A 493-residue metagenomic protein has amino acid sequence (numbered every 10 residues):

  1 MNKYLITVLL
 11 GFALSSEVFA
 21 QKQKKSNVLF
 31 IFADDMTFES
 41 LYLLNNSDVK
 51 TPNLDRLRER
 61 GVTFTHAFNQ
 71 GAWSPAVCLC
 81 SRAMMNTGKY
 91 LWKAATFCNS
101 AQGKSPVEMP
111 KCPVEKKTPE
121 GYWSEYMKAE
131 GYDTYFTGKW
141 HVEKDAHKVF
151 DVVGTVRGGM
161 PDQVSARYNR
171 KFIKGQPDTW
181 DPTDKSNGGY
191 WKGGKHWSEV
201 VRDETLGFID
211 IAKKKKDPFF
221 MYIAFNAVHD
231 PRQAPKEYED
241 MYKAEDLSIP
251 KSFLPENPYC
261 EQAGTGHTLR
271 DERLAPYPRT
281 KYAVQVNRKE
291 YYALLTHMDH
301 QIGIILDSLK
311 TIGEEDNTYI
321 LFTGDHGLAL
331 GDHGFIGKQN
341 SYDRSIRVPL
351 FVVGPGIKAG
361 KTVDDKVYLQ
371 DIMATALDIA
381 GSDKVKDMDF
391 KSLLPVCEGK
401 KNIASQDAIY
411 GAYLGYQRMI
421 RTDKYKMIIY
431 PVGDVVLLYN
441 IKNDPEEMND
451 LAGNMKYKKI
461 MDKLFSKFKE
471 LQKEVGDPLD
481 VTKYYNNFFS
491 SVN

Functional and structural regions predicted by a protein language model:
N2-L5, A20-P431, V435-V436, P445-S466 (+3 more regions): Formylglycine-dependent sulfatase
T7-S15: Bacterial N-terminal signal peptides
K442: Residues forming the ATP-binding cleft of Hanks-type serine/threonine protein kinase domains
